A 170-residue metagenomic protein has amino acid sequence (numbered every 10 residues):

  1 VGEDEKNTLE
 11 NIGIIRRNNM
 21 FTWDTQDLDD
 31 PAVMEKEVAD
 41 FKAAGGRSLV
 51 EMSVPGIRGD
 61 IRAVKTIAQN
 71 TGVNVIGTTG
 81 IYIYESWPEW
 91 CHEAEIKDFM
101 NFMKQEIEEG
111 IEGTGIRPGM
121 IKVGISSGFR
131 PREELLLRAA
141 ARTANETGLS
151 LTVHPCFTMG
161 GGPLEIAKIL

Functional and structural regions predicted by a protein language model:
V1, L49, A144: Divalent metal-coordination and catalytic microenvironments
V1-L28, T79-K97: Active-site gating loops and adjacent loop-to-helix segments of metal-dependent hydrolytic enzymes
E35-V50: Catalytic domains of carbohydrate-active enzymes, especially glycoside hydrolases
S48-S53, L151-P155: Short catalytic-loop micro-motif centered on adjacent basic/acidic residues
V54-D60, F129, T158-G161: Acidic-and-aromatic substrate-binding clefts and catalytic sites of carbohydrate-active enzymes
D60-V64, I169: A short acidic, amphipathic alpha-helical/loop segment
T66-N70, N74-S150: Active-site gating/metal-coordination segments in enzymes
A141-L170: Catalytic pocket-lining loop regions of alpha/beta-barrel enzymes, especially the amidohydrolase/enolase/GH5 lineages
